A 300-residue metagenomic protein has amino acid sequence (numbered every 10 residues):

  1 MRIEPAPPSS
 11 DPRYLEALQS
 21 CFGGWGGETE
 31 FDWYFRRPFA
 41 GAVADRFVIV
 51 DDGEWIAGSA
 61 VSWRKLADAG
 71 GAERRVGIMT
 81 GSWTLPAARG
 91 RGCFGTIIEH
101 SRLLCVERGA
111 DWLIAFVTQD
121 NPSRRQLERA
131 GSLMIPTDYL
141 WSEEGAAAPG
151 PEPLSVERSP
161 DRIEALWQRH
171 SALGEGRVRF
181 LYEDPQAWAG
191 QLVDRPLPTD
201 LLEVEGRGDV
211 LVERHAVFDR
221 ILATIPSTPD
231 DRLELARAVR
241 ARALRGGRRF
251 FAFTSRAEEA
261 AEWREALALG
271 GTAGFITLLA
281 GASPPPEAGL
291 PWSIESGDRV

Functional and structural regions predicted by a protein language model:
P12-L15, Q19-A44, D51, V106-R108 (+2 more regions): Amide-forming acyltransferase catalytic core, primarily the GNAT-like/NAT-type and related acyltransferase folds
F22-W25, F39, R46, G58 (+2 more regions): Ligand-binding pocket scaffold of soluble enzyme catalytic domains
F31-R36, A44, A60-R64, G70-G71 (+2 more regions): Basic, Lys/Arg-rich alpha-helical nucleic-acid-recognition elements, primarily the DNA-binding modules of transcription
E54-R64, I78, W83, G206-A216: Conserved beta-strand in the GNAT
E73-P86, V217-P229: Conserved acetyl-CoA binding element of GNAT-fold acetyltransferases
T84, G90-L103, P229-R242: Conserved acetyl-CoA-binding loop-helix of GNAT-fold acetyltransferases
A87, I97-I98, C105, A110-V117: Membrane-interface helix-loop-helix junctions at boundaries between adjacent transmembrane segments
F116-P153, L211-V300: Active-site/acyl-donor-binding loops of N-acyltransferases
